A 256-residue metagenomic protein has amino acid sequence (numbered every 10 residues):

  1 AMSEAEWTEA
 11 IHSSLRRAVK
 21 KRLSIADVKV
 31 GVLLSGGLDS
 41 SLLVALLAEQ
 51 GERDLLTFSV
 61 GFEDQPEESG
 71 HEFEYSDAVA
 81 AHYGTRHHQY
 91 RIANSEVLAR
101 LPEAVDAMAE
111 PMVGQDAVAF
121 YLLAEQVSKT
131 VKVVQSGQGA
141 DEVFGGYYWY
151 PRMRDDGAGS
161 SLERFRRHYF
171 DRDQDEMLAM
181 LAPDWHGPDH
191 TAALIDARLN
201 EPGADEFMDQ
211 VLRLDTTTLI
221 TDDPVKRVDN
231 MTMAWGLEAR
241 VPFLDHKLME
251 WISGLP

Functional and structural regions predicted by a protein language model:
M2-V211, V225-P256: ATP-dependent adenylate-handling active sites, centered on carboxylate activation for C-N bond formation
T217: Basic, amphipathic alpha-helical recognition segments used for DNA target recognition
